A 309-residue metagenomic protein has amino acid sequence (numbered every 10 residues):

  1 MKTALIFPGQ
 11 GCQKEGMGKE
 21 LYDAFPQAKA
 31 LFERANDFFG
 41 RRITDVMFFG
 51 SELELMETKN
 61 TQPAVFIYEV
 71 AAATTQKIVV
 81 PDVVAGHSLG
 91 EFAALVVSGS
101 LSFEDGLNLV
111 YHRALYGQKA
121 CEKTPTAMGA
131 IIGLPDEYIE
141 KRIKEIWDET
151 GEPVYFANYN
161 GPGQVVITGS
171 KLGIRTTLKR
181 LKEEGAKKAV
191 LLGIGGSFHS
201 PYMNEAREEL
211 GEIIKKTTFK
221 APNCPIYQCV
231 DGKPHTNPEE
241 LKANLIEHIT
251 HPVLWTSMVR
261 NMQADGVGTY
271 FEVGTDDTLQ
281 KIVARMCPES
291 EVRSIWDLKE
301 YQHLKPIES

Functional and structural regions predicted by a protein language model:
M1-E140, T269-Q302: FabD-like malonyl-/acyl-CoA
Q10-C12, F39, G99-T250: Alpha/beta catalytic cores of group-transfer enzymes, especially the acyltransferase/condensing modules of polyketide
K77, K182, Q263-A264: Non-catalytic positions within long, well-ordered alpha-helices that form the structural scaffold/packing of enzyme
G173, I213, G266, S290-S309: NAD(P)-dependent dehydrogenase/reductase Rossmann-like domain
L192-I194, Q263, W296: Short glycine-rich catalytic loops that host catalytic nucleophiles or stabilize transition states across multiple
T250-V267: A short, acidic, amphipathic alpha-helical segment used as a generic capping/interface helix at domain edges
